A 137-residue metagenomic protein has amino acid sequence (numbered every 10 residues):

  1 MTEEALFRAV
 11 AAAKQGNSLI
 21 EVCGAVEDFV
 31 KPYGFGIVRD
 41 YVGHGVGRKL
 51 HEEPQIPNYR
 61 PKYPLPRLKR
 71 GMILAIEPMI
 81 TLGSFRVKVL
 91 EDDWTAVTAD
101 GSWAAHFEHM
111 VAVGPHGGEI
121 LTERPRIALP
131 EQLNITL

Functional and structural regions predicted by a protein language model:
M1-L137: Active-site neighborhoods and metal-handling regions in enzymes and metal-associated proteins
